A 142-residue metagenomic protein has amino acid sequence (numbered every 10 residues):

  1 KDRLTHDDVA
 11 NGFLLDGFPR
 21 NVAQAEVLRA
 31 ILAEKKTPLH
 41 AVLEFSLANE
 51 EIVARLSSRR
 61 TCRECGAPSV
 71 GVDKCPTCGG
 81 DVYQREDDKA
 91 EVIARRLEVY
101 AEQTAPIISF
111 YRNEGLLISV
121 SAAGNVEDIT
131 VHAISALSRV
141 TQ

Functional and structural regions predicted by a protein language model:
K1-Q142: P-loop/Walker A NTP-binding region and its immediately flanking N-terminal helices in P-loop NTPase folds
